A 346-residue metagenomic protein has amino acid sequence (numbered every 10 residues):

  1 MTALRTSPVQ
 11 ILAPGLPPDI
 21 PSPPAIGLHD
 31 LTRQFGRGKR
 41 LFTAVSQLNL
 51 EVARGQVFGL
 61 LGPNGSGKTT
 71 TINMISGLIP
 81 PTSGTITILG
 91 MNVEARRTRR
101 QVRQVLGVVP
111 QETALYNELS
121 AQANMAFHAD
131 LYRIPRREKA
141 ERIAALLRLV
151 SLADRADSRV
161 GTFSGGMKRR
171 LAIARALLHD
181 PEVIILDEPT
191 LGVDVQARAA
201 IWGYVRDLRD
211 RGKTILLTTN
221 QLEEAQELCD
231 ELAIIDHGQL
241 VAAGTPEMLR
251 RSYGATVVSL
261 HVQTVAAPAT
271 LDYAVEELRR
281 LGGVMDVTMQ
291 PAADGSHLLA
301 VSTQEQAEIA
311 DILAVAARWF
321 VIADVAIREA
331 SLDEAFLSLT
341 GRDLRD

Functional and structural regions predicted by a protein language model:
I20-A25, Q34-Q47, R54, R96-T98: A short, flexible loop at the N-terminus of ABC-type nucleotide-binding domains that lies
S76: Helix-to-loop junction immediately C-terminal to a conserved catalytic motif
G84-A95, Q101-V102: Conserved ABC transporter NBD signature motif
A126, D130, R137-R155: Conserved ABC ATPase "signature" region
D180: Conserved catalytic motifs of ABC-family nucleotide-binding domains
I184-E188: Catalytic Walker B motif of ABC-type/P-loop ATPase nucleotide-binding domains
W202-S302: ABC transporter nucleotide-binding domain
